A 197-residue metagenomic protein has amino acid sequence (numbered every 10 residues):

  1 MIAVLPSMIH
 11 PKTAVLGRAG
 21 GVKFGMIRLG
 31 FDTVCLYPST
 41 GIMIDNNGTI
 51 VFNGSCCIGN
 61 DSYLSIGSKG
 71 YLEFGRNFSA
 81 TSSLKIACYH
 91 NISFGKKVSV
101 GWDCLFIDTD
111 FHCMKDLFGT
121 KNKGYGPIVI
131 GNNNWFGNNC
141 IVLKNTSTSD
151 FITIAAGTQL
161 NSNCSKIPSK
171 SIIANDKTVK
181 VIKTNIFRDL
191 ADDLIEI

Functional and structural regions predicted by a protein language model:
M1-I107, P127, G131-N133, C140-T146 (+2 more regions): Domain-scale signature associated with acetyltransferase and cell-envelope carbohydrate enzymes
L117, W135-G137: Short, local alpha-helical segments
G119-I128: A short acidic, glycine-rich active-site loop that binds or catalyzes chemistry on phosphate/adenosine moieties
I154: Binuclear metal-ion centers of metallo-dependent hydrolases, dominated by the metallo-beta-lactamase
